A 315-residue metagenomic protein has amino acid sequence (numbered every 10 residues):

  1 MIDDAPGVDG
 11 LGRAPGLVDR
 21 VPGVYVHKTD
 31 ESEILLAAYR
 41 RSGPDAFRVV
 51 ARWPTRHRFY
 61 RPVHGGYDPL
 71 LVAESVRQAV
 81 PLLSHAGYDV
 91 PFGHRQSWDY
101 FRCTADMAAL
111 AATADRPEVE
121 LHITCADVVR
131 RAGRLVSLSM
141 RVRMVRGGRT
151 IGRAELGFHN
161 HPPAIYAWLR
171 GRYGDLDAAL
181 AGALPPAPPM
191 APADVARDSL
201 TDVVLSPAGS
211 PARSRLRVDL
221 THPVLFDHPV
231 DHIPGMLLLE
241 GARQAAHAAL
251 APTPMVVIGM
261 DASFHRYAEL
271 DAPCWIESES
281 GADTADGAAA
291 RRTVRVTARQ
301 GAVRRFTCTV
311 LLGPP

Functional and structural regions predicted by a protein language model:
M1-H64, H159-L225: Non-catalytic linker/capping segments at the edges of enzyme domains
M1-R13, H122-P186, G281-P315: HotDog/MaoC-like acyl-thioester-processing domains
S32-R41, Y100-A109, T124-V128, S199-P207 (+2 more regions): Short amphipathic beta-strand and strand-loop transition segments with alternating hydrophobic
R41-D45, V72, R95-S97, T113-V119 (+4 more regions): Solvent-exposed loop and beta-edge segments used for protein-protein assembly and interaction
S42-R95, R215-A248: Hot-dog-fold acyl-thioester-processing enzymes
A51-P54, C274, A290: An acidic, charge-biased composition feature
L82-T124, R243-E279: Hydrophobic beta-strand-centered segment that forms part of the acyl-chain substrate-binding groove
L200-R266, L270-W275, A285, T293-T297: Acidic/His-leaning functional-site neighborhoods
